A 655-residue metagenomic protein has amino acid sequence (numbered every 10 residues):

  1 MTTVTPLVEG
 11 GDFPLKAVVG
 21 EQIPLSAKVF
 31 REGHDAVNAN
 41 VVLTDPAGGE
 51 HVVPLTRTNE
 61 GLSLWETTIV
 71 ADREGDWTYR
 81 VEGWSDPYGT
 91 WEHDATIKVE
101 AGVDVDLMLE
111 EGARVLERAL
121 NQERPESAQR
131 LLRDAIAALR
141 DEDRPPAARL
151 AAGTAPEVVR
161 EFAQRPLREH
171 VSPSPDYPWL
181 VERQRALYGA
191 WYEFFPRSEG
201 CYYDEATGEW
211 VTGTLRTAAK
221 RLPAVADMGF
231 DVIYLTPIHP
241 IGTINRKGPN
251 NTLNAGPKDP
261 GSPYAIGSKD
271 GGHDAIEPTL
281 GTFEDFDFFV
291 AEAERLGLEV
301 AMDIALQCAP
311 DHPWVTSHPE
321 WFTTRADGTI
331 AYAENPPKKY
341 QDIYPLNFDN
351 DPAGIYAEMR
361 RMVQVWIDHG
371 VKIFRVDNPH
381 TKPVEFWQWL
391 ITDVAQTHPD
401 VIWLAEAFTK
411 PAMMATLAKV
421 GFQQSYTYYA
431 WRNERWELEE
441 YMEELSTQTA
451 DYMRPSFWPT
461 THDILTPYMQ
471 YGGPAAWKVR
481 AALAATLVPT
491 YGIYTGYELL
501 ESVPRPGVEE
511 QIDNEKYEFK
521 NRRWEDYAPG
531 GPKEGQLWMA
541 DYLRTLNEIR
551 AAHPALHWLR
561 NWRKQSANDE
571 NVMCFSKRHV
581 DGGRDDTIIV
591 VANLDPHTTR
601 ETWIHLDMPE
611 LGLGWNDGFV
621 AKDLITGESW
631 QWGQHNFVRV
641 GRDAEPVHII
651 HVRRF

Functional and structural regions predicted by a protein language model:
M1-P196, C201, E205-D231, A293 (+5 more regions): Carbohydrate-interacting/catalytic domains
Y188-G213, I241-F289, T316-A353, I512-R523: Aromatic- and acidic-residue-enriched carbohydrate-binding clefts of CAZyme catalytic domains
A190-Y192, I233-L235, V300-M302, F374 (+4 more regions): Hydrophobic faces of well-ordered beta-strands that scaffold small-molecule active sites in alpha/beta enzyme cores
G213-A224, D351-W366, A476-A481: Short, acidic/polar
A226-N250, M302, Q307-F322: Carboxylate/His-rich catalytic cores and anion/metal-binding grooves
A309-E320, W387, A395-Q396, F408-W436 (+1 more regions): Substrate-binding cleft/loops of secretory-pathway carbohydrate-active enzymes
T324, N347-M414: Active-site neighborhood of glycoside hydrolase catalytic domains
I391-E406, P411, W431-G507, D581 (+1 more regions): Catalytic-core region of carbohydrate-active enzymes that cleave or remodel glycosidic bonds
